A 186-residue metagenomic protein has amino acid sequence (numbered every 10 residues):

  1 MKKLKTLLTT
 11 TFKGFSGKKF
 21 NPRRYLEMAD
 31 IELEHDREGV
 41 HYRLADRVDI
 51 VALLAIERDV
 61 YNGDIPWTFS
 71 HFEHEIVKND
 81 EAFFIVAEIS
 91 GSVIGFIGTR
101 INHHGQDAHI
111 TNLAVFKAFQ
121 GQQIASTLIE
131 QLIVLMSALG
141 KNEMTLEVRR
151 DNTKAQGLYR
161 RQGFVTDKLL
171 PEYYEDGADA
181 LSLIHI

Functional and structural regions predicted by a protein language model:
M1-E34: Acyl-donor-binding surface of acyltransferase catalytic domains
L4-T6, Y25-E27, H35-E38, L44 (+4 more regions): Acetyl-CoA-dependent GNAT
Y42, G121, V148: Conserved SAM-binding loop
H104-Q106, N152, Y174-D179: Short acidic/glycine-enriched loop/turn segments that link adjacent beta-strands
V115, G121-A138, T153, G157-R161: Conserved acetyl-CoA-binding loop-helix of GNAT-fold acetyltransferases
M136-E147, L170: Conserved GNAT acetyl-CoA-binding A-motif
E147, R160, V165-L181: Conserved catalytic-core motifs of GNAT/GCN5-like acyltransferases
I184-I186: Conserved small/polar residues in nucleotide/adenosyl-binding loops
